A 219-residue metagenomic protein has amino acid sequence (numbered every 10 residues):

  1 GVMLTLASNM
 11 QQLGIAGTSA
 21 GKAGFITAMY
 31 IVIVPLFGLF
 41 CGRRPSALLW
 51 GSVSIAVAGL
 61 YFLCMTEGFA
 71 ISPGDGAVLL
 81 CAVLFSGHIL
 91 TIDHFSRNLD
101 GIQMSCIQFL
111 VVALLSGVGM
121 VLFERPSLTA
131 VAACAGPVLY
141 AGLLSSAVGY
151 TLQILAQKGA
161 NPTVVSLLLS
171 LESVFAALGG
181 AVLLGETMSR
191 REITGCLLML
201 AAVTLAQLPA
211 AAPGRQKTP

Functional and structural regions predicted by a protein language model:
G1, T5, N9, V32-L36 (+6 more regions): Hydrophobic/small/kink-forming positions within alpha-helical transmembrane segments of polytopic membrane proteins
G1-T27, F62, G142-A160: Specific transmembrane alpha-helical segments of multi-pass solute transporters/efflux pumps, especially DMT/EamA
G14, S19, F40-P45, F95 (+5 more regions): Hydrophobic/aromatic residues within transmembrane alpha-helices of multi-pass small-molecule transporters
A23-M29, I92-A113, S146-V182: Helix-helix packing/entry segments at the starts of transmembrane helices
Y30-G51, V174-I193: C-terminal transmembrane-helix exit sites in multi-pass transporters
P45-M65, F85, S116, R191-A210: Hydrophobic transmembrane alpha-helices of multi-pass small-molecule transport proteins
L48-I55, P73-L80, T91-L143: Hydrophobic alpha-helical transmembrane segments of multi-pass integral membrane proteins, especially transporters
C134-G136, S170-P219: C-terminal-most transmembrane helix of multi-pass membrane proteins
